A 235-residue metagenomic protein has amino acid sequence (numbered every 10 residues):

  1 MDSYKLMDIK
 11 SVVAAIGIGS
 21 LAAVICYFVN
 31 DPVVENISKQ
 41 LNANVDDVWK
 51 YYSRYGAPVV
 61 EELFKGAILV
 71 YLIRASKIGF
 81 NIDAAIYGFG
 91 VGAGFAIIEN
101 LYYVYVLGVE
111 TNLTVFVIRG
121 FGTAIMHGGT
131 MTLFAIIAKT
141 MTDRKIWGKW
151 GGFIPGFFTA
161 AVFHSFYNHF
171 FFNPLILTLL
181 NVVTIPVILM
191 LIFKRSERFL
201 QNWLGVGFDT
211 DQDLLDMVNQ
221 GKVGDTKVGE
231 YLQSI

Functional and structural regions predicted by a protein language model:
M1-I235: Hydrophobic alpha-helical segments at protein termini of multi-pass membrane proteins
